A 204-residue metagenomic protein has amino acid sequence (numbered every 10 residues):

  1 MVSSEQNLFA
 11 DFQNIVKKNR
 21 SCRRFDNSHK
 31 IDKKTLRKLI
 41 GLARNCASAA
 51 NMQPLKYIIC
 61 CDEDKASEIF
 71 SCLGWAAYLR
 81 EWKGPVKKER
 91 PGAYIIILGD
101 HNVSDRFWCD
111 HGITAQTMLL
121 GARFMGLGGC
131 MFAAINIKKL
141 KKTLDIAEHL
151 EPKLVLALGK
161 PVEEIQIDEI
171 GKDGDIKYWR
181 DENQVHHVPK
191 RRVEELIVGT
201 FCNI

Functional and structural regions predicted by a protein language model:
M1-I204: Acidic, surface-exposed loops and disordered segments
